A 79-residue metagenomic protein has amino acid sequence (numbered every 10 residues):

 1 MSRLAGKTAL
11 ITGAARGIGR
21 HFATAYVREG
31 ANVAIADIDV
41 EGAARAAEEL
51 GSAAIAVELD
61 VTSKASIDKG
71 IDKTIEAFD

Functional and structural regions predicted by a protein language model:
S2-A34: Canonical Rossmann dinucleotide-binding motif of NAD(H)/NADP(H)-dependent dehydrogenases/reductases, specifically
A5, G51-A53, K73-D79: A glycine-rich helix->loop->beta "capping" turn within Rossmann-like NAD(P)(H)-dependent oxidoreductase domains
T8, T12, T62, T74: Ser/Thr-centric signal marking residues that sit in or immediately flank functional binding/regulatory motifs
I18, A43-A46, L50: Generic hydrophobic, amphipathic alpha-helix propensity
A25, A54-A56: Intrinsic-disorder-linked linear interaction elements in eukaryotic regulatory proteins
E29-A46: Conserved glycine-rich Rossmann-like NAD(P)H-binding loop of the short-chain dehydrogenase/reductase
I35, V57-E58: Conserved residues in the N-terminal Rossmann fold of short-chain dehydrogenase/reductase
V40-A44, L59-D72: The beta1-alpha1 cofactor-binding region of Rossmann-like NAD(H)/NADP(H)-dependent oxidoreductases
